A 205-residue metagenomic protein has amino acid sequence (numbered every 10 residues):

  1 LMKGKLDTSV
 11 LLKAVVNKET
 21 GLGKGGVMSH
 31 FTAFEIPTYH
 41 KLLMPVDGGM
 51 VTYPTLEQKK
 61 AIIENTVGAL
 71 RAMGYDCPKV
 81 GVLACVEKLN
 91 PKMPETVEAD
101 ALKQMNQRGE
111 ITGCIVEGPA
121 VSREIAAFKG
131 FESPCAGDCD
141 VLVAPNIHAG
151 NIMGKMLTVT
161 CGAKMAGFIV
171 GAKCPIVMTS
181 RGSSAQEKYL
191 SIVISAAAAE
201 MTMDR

Functional and structural regions predicted by a protein language model:
M2-R205: Anion-binding alpha/beta catalytic cores of soluble intermediary-metabolism enzymes, centered on
